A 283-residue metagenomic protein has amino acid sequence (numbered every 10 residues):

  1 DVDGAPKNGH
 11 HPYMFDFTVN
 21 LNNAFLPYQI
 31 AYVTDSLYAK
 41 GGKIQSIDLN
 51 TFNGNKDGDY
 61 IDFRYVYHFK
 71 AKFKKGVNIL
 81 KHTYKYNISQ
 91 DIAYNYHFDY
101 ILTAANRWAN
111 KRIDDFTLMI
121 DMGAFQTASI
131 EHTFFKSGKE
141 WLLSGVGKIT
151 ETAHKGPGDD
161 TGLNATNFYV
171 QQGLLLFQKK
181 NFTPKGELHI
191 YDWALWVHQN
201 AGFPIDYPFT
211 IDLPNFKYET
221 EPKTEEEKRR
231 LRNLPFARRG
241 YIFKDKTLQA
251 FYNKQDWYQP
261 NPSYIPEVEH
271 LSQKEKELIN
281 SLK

Functional and structural regions predicted by a protein language model:
D1-F203: Lumenal/extracellular ectodomains and adaptor appendage modules of the eukaryotic vesicle/secretory system
R64, Y100, D159, K217 (+2 more regions): Generic, low-specificity signal for short hydrophobic/alpha-helical stretches with a mild N-terminal bias, encompassing
A71-K72, R107, K217-T224: Generic alpha-helical structural element
A109, E221-E226, V268-K276: Generic detection of long, well-ordered alpha-helical segments
F203, Y207-F209: Small-residue-enriched hydrophobic alpha-helices in membranes
T210-K217: Extended, alpha-helix-rich binding/interface surfaces that flank or overlap catalytic cores and mediate recognition
T220-Y258: Amphipathic alpha-helical packing elements
F243, F251-K283: Compact alpha-helical subdomains of small soluble proteins
